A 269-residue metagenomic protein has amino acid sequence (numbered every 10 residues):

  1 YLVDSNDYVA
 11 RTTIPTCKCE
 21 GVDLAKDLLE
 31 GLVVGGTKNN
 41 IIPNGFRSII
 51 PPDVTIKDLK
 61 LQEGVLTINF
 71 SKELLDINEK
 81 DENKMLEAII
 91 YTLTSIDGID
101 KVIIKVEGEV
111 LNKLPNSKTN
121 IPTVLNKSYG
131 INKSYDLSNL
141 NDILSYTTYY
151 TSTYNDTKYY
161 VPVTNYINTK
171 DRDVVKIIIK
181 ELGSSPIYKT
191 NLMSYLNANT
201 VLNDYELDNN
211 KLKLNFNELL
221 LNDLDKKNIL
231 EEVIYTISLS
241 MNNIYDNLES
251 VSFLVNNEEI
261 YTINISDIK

Functional and structural regions predicted by a protein language model:
Y1-K269: Bimodal "functional hotspot" detector
